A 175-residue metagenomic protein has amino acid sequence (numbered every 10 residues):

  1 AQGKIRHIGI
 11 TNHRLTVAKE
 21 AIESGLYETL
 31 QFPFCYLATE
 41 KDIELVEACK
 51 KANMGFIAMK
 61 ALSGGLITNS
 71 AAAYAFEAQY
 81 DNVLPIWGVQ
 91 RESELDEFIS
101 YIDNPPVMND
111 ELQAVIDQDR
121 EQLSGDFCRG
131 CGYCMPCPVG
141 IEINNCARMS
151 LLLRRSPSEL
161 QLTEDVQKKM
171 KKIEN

Functional and structural regions predicted by a protein language model:
A1-I57, L62-G65: Glycine/proline-rich, positively charged, aromatic-decorated active-site loop/lid region on the catalytic face
E44-A58, L62-N175: Structured C-terminal cap/extension of enzyme domains
